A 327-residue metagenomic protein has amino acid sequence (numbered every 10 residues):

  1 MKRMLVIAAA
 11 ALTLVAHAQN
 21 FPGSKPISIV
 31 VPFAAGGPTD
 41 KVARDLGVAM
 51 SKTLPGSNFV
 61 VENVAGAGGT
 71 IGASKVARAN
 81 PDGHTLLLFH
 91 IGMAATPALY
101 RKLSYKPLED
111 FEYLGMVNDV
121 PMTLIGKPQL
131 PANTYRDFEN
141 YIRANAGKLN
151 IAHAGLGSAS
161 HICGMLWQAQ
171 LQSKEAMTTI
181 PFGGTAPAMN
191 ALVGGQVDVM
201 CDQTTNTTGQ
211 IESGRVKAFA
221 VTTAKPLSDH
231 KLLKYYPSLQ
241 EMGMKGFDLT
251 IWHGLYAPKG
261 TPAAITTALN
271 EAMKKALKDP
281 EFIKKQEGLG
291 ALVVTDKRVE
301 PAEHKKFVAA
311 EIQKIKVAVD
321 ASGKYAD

Functional and structural regions predicted by a protein language model:
M1-S24, R136, A326-D327: Short, low-complexity disordered leader/linker segments with a strong preference for bacterial N-terminal type II
A18-E109, K148, Q172-Q203, Q210 (+1 more regions): N-terminal (or domain-start) structured segment
F21-G23, R78-T85, A98-P187, L239 (+1 more regions): Hinge/capping helix and adjacent helix->loop/strand transition within the periplasmic-binding protein
S24-P26, A264-D327: An extracytoplasmic/periplasmic, membrane-proximal ligand-sensing/linker region
K41, D45, A49, I71 (+14 more regions): Extracytoplasmic/secreted proteins, especially bacterial periplasmic and envelope-associated proteins
K52, P128, R136-N140, E212 (+3 more regions): Short hydrophobic alpha-helices and adjacent helix-cap/hinge residues
G92-K102, H161, M165-Q172, D198-Y236: A ligand-binding cleft/hinge motif common to bilobed small-molecule-binding domains
T207-K278, I283, A310-Q313, A318: C-terminal lobe and pocket-closing loops of periplasmic/extracytoplasmic Venus-flytrap solute-binding proteins
